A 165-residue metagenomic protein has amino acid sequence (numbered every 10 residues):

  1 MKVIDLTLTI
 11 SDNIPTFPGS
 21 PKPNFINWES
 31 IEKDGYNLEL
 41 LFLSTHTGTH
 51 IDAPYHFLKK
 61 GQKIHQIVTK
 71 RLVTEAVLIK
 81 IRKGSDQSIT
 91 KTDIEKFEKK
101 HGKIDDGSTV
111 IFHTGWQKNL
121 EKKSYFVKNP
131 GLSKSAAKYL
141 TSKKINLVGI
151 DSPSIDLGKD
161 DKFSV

Functional and structural regions predicted by a protein language model:
M1-V165: Active-/binding-site microenvironments in catalytic and ligand-binding cores
